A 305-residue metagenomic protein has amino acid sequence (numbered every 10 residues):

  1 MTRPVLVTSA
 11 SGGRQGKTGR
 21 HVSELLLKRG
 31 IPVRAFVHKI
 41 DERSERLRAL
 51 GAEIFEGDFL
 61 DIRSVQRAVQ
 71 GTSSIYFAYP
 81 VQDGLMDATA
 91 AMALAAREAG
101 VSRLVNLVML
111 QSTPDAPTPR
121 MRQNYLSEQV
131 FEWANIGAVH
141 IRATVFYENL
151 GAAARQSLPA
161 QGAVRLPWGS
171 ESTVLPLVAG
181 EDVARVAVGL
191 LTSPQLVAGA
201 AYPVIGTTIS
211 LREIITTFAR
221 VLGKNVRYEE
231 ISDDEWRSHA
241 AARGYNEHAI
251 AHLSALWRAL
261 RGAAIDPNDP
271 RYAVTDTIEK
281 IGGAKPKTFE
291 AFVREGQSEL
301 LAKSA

Functional and structural regions predicted by a protein language model:
M1-R46, L60-R63, R67-T72, V81-G84 (+6 more regions): Oxidoreductase cofactor-interface core, primarily capturing Rossmann-like NAD(P)-dependent enzymes
T8, A78, G283: Residues lining the SAM
G30, L50, K303-S304: Low-complexity, intrinsically disordered/propeptide-like segments
G51-E53, A138: Short, conserved active-site loop motifs that form the nucleotide-linked donor/cofactor pocket
I54, P159, L191, A273-D276: Residue-level signal for pocket-adjacent positions within structured domains
G57: Cofactor-binding loops of NAD(P)H-dependent oxidoreductases, dominated by short-chain dehydrogenase/reductases
D234-A305: A hydrophobic C-terminal alpha-helical subdomain
